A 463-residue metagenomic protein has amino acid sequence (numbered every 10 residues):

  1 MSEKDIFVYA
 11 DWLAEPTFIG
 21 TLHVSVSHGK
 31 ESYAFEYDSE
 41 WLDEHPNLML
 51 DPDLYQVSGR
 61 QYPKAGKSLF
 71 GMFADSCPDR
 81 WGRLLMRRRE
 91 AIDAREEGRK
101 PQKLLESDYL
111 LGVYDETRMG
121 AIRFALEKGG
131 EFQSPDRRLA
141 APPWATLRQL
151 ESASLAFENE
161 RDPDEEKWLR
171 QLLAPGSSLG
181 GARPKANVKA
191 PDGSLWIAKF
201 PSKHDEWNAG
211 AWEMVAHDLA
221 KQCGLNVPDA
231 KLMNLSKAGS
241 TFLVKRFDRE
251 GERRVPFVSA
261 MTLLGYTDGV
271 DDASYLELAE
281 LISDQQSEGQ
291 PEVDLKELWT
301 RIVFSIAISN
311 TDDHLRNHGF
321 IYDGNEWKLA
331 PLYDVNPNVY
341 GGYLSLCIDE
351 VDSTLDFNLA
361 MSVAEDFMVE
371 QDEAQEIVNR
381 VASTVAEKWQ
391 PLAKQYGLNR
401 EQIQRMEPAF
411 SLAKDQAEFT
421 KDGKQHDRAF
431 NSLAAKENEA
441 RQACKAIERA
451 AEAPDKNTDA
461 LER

Functional and structural regions predicted by a protein language model:
M1-T311, L315, G319-A434, C444-A450 (+1 more regions): Phosphate/dinucleotide-binding and metal-coordinating scaffold of catalytic cores in nucleotide-dependent enzymes
D455-A460: Extreme C-terminal disordered tails of eukaryotic proteins encode short linear targeting/docking signals used
